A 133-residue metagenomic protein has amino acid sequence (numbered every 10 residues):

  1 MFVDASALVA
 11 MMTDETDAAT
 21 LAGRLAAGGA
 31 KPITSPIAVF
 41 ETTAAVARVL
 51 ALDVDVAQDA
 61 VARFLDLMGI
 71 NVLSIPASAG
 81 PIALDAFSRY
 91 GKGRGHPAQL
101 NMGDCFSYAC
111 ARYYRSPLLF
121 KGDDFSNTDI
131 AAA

Functional and structural regions predicted by a protein language model:
M1-I37, V49-R63: Short, well-structured N-terminal submotif of metal-dependent ribonuclease cores
T16, I37-A38, I75-S78, G103 (+1 more regions): Short beta->alpha linker loops
A26, D66, R112: Anion (oxyanion) recognition and catalysis
G29-I33, M68-L73: Short loop->beta-strand "edge-of-pocket" segments that line small-molecule binding or catalytic clefts across diverse
P36-A44: Short, conserved active-site loops that position catalytic residues or coordinate cofactors/metal ions across diverse
N71-P117: Active-site neighborhoods of divalent-metal-dependent phosphate/nucleic-acid chemistry enzymes
Y108-A133: Acidic, PIN/NYN-like endoribonuclease modules and their adjacent C-terminal/linker elements
